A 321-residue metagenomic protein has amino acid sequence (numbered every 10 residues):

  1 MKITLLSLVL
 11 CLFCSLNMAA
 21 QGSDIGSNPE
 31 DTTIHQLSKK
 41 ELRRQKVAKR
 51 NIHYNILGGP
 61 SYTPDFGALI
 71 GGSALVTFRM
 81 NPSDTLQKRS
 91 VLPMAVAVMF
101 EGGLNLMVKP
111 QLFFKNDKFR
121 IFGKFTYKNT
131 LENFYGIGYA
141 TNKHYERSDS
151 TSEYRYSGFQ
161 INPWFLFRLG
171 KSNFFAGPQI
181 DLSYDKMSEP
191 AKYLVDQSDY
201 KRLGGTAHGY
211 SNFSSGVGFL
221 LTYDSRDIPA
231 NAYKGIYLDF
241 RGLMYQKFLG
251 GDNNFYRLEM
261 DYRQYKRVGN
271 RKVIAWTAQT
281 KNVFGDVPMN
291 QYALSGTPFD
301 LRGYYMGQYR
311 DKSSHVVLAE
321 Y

Functional and structural regions predicted by a protein language model:
M1-R43: Cleavable N-terminal export/targeting peptides
L5-S7, N105, Q160, G216: Short beta-strand-initiation
S23-I34, Y62-G67, R120, N173-I180 (+2 more regions): Short, mixed-charge, low-aromatic patches
G26, V47-R50, V76-M80, L194-S198 (+3 more regions): Short low-complexity stretches enriched in small and charged residues
E41-V47, V76-S83, K109-N116, P163-K171 (+5 more regions): Outer-membrane beta-barrel proteins
K46-I56, S61-G209, F299, G307-S314: Gram-negative/organellar outer-membrane beta-barrel architecture
M94, V217-G218, T222, R226-Y321: C-terminal outer-membrane beta-barrel translocator/porin domains of Gram-negative envelope proteins and their
D185-G242: Internal metal/ion-chelating core segments
